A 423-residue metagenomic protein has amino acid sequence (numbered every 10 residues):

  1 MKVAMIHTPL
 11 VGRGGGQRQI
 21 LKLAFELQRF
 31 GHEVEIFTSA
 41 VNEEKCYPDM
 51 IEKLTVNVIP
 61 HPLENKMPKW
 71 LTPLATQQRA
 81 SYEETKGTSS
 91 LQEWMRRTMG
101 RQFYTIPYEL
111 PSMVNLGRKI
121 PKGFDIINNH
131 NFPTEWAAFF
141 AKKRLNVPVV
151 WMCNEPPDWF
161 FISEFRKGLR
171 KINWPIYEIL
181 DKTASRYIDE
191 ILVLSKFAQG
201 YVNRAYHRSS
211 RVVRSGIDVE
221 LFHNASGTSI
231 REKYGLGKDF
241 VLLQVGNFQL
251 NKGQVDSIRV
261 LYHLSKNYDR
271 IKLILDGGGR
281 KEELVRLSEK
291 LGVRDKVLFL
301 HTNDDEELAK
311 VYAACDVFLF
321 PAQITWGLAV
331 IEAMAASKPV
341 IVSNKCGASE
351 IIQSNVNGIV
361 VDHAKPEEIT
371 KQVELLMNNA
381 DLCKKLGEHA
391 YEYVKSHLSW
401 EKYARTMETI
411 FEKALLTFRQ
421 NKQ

Functional and structural regions predicted by a protein language model:
T38-E43, I217, V245-Q249, K272-V285: Glycosyltransferase donor-sugar binding loop
V114, R118-P121, P157, K171-I191 (+2 more regions): Membrane-proximal helix-turn-helix segments that form the acceptor-binding/catalytic region of lipid-linked
I126-N128, K142-S163: Active-site proximal beta-strand in glycosyltransferases
V285-N303: Nucleotide-activated donor-binding/catalytic signature segment of Leloir-type glycosyltransferases, i.e., the conserved
T302, K310-C315: Short alpha-helical donor nucleotide-sugar binding micro-motif in glycosyltransferases
A313-T325, K338: Acidic donor-binding loop of glycosyltransferase active sites
P339-S343, I352: Short hydrophobic beta-strand element within catalytic cores of glycosyltransferases and related nucleotide-activated
S354-N355, I359-P366, L375-D381: Conserved acidic donor-binding segment of nucleotide-sugar-dependent glycosyltransferases
